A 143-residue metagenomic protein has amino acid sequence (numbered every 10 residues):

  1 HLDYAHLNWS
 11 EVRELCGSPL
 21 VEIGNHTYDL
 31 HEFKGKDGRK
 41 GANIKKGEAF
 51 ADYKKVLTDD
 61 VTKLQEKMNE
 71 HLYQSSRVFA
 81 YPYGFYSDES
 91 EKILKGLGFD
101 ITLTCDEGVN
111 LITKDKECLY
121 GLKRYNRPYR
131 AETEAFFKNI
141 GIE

Functional and structural regions predicted by a protein language model:
H1-W9: Active-site glycine- and acidic-residue-rich loops that bind and position anionic ligands or nucleotide-like cofactors
E14-S18, E22, Y28-E143: C-terminal active-site subregion of NodB/CE4 polysaccharide deacetylases
